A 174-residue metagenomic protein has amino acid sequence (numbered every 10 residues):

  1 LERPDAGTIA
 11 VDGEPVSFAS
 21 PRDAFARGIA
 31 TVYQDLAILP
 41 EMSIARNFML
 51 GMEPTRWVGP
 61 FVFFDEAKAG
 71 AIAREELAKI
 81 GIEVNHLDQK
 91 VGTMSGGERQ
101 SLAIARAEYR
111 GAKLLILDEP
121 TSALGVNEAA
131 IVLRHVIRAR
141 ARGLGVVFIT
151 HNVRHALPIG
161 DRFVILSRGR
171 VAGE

Functional and structural regions predicted by a protein language model:
L1-E174: Glycine-rich phosphate-binding loops of nucleotide-dependent enzymes
